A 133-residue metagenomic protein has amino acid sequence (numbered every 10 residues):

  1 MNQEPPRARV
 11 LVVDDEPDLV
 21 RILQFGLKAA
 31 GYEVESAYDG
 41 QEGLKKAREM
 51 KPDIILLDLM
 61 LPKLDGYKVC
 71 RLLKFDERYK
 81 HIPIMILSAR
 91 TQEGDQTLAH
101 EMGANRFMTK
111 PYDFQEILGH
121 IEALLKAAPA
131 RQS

Functional and structural regions predicted by a protein language model:
M1-R9, Q115-S133: Non-catalytic signal-transmission and effector/linker regions of two-component phosphorelay proteins
R7-D18, L23-L27: Conserved acidic segment of CheY-like receiver
V20, P62, K80, Q92: The feature encodes the CheY-like receiver
G31-Y38, K46: Short hydrophobic/Thr-rich beta-strand motif most characteristic of the beta2 strand and flanking loop of CheY-like
M50-L56, L61: Active-site beta3 strand of CheY-like receiver
